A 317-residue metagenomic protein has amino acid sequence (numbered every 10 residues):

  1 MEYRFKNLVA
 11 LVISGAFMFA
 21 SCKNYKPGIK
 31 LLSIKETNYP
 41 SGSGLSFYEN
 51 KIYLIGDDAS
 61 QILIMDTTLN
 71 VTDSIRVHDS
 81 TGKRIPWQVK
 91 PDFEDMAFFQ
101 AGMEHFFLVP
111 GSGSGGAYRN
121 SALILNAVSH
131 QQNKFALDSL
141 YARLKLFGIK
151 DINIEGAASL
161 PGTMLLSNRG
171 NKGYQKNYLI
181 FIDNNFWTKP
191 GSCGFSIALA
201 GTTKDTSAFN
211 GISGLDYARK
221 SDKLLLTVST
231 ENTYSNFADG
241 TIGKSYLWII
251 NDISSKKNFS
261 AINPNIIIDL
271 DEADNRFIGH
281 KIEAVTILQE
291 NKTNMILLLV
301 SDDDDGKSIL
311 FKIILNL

Functional and structural regions predicted by a protein language model:
M1-I29: Bacterial Sec-dependent N-terminal signal peptides
C22-L317: Sequence/structural signature of beta-propeller domains
